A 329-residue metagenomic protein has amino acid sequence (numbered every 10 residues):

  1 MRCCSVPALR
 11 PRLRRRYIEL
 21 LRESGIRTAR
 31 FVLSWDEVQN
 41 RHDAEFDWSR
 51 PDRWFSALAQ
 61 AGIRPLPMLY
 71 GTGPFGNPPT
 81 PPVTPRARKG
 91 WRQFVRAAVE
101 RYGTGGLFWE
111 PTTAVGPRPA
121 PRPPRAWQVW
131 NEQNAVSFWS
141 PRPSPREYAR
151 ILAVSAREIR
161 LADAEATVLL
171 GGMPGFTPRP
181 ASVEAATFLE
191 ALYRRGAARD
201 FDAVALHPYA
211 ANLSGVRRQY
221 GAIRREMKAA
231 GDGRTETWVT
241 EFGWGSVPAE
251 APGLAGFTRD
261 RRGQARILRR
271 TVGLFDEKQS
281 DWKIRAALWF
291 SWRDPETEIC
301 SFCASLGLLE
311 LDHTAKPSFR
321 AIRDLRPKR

Functional and structural regions predicted by a protein language model:
M1-R27, V32-S34: Boundary/entry segment of secreted carbohydrate-active catalytic domains
C4-R14, D36-S49, F75-G76, N134-F138 (+4 more regions): Acidic-and-aromatic substrate-binding clefts and catalytic sites of carbohydrate-active enzymes
R15-L21, P51-S56, V95-V99, A149-R157 (+4 more regions): Generic structural signal for well-ordered alpha-helices, preferentially at hydrophobic/aromatic core positions
L21-A181, A197: Substrate-binding cleft and catalytic face of glycoside hydrolase catalytic domains, especially the flexible beta-alpha
A29, L58, A98, W127 (+7 more regions): Conserved, mostly hydrophobic/aromatic
D47-S49, P123-Q128, Q133, A249 (+2 more regions): Aromatic-rich peripheral "rim/lid" segments of glycoside hydrolase catalytic domains that contact and position glycan
V95-A98, P123-R125, N131, L170-P174 (+3 more regions): Aromatic- and acid-rich polysaccharide-binding/catalytic face of secreted or lumenal carbohydrate-active enzymes
A153, A211-R285: Catalytic-core region of carbohydrate-active enzymes that cleave or remodel glycosidic bonds
